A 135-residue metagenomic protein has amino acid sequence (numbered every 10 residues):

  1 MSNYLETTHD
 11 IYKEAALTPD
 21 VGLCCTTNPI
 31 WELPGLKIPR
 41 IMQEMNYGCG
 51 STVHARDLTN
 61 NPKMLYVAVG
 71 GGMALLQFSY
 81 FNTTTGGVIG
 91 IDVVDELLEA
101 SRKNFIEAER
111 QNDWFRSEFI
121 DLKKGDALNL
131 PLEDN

Functional and structural regions predicted by a protein language model:
M1-T27: N-terminal auxiliary segments of SAM/dcSAM-dependent transferases
C25-K63, Q77, F81: Conserved alpha-helix/loop element of class I SAM-dependent methyltransferases that forms part of the SAM/SAH-binding
N61-G70, I89: Conserved class I S-adenosyl-L-methionine
G72-L76: Glycine-rich SAM-binding Motif I of class I
V94: Conserved SAM/SAH-binding beta-strand->alpha-helix loop
S101-R102: Conserved SAM-binding loop
D113-A127: Conserved SAM-binding strand-loop segment of SAM-dependent methyltransferases
L128-N135: A short acidic, Gly/Pro-enriched loop at the edge of an enzyme's catalytic core that lines a small-molecule cofactor
